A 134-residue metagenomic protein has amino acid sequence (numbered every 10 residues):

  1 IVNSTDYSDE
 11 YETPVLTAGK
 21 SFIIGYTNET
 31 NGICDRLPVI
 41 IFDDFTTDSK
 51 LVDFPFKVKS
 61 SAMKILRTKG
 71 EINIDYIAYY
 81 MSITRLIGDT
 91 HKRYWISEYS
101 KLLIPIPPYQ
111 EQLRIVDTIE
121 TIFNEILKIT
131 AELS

Functional and structural regions predicted by a protein language model:
I1-I104: DNA target-recognition domains and sequence-specific DNA-contacting regions of bacterial/archaeal
L102-S134: Amphipathic alpha-helical coiled-coil/heptad-repeat segments
